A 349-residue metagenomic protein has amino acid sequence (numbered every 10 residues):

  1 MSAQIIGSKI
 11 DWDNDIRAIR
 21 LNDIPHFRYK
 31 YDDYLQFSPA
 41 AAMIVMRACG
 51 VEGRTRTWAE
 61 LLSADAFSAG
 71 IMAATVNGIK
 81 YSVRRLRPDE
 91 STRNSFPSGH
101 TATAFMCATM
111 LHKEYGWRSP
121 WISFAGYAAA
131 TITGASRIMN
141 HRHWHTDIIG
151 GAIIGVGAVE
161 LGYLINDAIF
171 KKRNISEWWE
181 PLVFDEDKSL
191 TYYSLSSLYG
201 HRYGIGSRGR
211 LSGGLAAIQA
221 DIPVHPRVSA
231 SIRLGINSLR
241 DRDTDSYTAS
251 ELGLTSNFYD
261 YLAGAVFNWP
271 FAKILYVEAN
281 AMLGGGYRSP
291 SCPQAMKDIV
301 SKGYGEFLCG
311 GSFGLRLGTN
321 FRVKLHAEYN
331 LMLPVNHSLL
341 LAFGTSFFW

Functional and structural regions predicted by a protein language model:
M1-R17, W178-D221, F348: Short glycine/proline- and aromatic-enriched beta-strand/turn motifs that initiate or cap beta-hairpins
M1-S95, T101-R137, R233: Hydrophobic alpha-helical bundle signature of multipass membrane enzymes
H26, R56-A64, S91-N94, N140 (+4 more regions): Extracellular loop and loop/strand-boundary signature of outer-membrane beta-barrel proteins
Y29-Y34, H141-R142, I205-S212, F271-K273 (+1 more regions): Solvent-exposed loop/turn segments connecting transmembrane beta-strands in outer-membrane beta-barrel proteins
R56, S82-P88, Q219-M296, L317-F321 (+1 more regions): Gram-negative (and chloroplast) outer-membrane scaffold detector with strong preference for beta-barrel transmembrane
T103, S189-T191, R210-A216, T255-Y261 (+3 more regions): Residues that define the transmembrane beta-barrel architecture of outer-membrane proteins
F124-A125, S189-S197, V228-L234, Y261-A263 (+4 more regions): Transmembrane beta-strands of outer-membrane beta-barrel proteins
I169, S338-W349: Outer-membrane beta-barrel "beta-signal"
